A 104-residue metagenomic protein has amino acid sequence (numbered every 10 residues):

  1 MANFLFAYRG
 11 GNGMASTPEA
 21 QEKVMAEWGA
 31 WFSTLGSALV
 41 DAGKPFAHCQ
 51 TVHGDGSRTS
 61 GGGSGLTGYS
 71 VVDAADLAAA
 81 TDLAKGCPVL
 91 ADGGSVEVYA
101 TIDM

Functional and structural regions predicted by a protein language model:
M1-M104: Conserved, structured core segments of small domains
